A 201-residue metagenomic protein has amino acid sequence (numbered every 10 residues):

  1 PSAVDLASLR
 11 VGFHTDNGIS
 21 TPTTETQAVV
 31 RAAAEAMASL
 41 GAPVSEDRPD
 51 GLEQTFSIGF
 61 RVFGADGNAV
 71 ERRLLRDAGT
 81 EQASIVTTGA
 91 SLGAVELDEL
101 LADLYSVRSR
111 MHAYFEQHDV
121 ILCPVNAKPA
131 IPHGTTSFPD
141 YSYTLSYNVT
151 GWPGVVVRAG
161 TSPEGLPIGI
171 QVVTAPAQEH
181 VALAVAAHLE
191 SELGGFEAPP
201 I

Functional and structural regions predicted by a protein language model:
P1-N17, R31-L40, D98, A102 (+1 more regions): Structural helix-boundary/capping segments
D5-H14, R61-H112, R158-G169: Short helix-loop capping/hinge segments that flank enzyme active sites or metal/cofactor-binding pockets
S20-E53: Acidic-enriched catalytic cores of C-N bond-cleaving enzymes acting on peptides and small amides
A42-I58, T88-G89, S162-E164: Short connector loops at secondary-structure junctions
S57-I58, E99, A127-L145: Short, surface-exposed loop/helix-turn segments at secondary-structure junctions that function as lids/hinges flanking
R110, G134, F138-R158: Small-aliphatic-rich amphipathic alpha-helix that forms the alpha element of a beta-alpha
H118-D119: Short, high-confidence coil segments that cap the C-terminus of an alpha-helix and link into the following beta-strand
